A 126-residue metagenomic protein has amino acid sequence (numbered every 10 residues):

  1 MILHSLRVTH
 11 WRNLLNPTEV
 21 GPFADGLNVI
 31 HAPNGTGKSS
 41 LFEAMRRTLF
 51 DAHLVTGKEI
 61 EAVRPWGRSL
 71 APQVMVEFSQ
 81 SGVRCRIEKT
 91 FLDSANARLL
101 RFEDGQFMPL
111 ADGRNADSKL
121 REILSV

Functional and structural regions predicted by a protein language model:
M1-F107, R114-V126: Extreme N-terminal "head/tail" segments of very large remodeling/mechanoenzyme assemblies
